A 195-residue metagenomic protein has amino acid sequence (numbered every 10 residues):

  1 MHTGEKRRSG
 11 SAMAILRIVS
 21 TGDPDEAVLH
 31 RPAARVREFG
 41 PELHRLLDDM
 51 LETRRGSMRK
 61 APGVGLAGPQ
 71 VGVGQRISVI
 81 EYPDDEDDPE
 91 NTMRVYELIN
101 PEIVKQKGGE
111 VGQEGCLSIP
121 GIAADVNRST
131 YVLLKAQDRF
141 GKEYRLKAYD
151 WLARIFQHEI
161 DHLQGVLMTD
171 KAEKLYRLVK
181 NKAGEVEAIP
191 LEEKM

Functional and structural regions predicted by a protein language model:
H2-M195: Positively charged
